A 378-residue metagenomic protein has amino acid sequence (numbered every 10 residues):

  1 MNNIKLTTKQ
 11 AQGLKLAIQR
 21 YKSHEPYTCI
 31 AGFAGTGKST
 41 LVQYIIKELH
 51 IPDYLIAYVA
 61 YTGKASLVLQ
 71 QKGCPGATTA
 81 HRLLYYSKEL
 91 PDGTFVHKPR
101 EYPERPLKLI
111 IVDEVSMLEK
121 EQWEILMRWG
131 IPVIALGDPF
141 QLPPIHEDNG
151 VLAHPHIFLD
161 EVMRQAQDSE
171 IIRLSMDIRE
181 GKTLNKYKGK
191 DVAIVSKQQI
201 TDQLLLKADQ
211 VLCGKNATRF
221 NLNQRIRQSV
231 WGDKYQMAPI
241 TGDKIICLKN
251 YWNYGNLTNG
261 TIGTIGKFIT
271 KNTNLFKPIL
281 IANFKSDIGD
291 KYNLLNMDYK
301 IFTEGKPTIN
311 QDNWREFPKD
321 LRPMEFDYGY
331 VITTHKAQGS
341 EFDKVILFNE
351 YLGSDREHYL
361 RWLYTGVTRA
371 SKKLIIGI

Functional and structural regions predicted by a protein language model:
M1-I378: Conserved ATP-binding/catalytic motifs of P-loop helicase motor domains
